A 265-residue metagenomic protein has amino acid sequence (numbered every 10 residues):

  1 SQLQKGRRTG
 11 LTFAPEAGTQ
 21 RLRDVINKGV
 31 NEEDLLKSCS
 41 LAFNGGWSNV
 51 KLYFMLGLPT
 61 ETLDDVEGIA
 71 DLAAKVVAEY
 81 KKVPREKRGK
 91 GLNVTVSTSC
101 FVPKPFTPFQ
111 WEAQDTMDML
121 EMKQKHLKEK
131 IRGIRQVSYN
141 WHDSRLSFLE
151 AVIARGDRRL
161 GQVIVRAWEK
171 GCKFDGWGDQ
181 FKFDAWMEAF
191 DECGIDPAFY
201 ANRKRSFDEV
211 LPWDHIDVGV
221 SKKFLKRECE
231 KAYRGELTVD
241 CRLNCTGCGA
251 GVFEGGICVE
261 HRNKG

Functional and structural regions predicted by a protein language model:
S1, S38-S40, K81-E86, L127 (+3 more regions): Generic recognition of flexible, low-complexity loop/linker segments
S1-R88, T107-E121: Conserved non-cysteine loop/helix-boundary elements of the Radical SAM core domain that shape
Q2-Q4, G10-A14, N49-Y53, T95-T98 (+4 more regions): Structured core elements
Q4-G6, G89-G91, R132, S206: A generic structural signal for short, non-catalytic loop/turn and secondary-structure boundary residues
Q20-I26, M55-D64, V83-D118, R135-I164 (+2 more regions): Flexible glycine/acidic-rich beta-alpha junction loops that bind and position SAM and/or redox cofactors in anaerobic
E121-R132: Two-metal-ion acidic nuclease core segments, chiefly of the RNase H-like superfamily
R132-G265: Radical SAM enzyme core and accessory elements
